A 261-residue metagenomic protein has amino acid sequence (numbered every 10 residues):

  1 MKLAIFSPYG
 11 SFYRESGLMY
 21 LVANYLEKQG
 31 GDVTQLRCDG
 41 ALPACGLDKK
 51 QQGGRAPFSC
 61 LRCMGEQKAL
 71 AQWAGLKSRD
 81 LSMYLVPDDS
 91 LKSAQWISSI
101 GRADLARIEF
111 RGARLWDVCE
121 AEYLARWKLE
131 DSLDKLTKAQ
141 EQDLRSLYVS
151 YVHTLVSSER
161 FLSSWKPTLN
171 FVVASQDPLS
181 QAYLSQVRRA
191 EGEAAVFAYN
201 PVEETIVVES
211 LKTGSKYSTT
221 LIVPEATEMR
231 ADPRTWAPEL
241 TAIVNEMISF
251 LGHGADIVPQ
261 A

Functional and structural regions predicted by a protein language model:
M1-L3, V33: Residues that mark the start of a beta-strand
I5-P8, L144: Short, basic, glycine/proline-bearing loop/turn elements
S7, R37-D39, V172-A174: Short beta-strand/turn micro-motifs composed of small residues that flank or help shape donor/cofactor-binding pockets
P8-L18, V172: A short, glycine/small-residue-rich beta-strand->loop->alpha-helix junction that serves as a flexible
R14-E15, M19-Y20, L179-A182: Short, well-ordered alpha-helical microsegments
L21-G31: A short, Lys/Arg-enriched amphipathic alpha-helix followed by its capping loop at the start of a domain
Q29-V152, Y199-A261: Conserved N-terminal ligand/cofactor-binding loop architecture of enzyme catalytic domains
T154-E209: Conserved nucleotide-sugar donor-interacting segment of glycosyltransferase catalytic cores, predominantly GT-B
